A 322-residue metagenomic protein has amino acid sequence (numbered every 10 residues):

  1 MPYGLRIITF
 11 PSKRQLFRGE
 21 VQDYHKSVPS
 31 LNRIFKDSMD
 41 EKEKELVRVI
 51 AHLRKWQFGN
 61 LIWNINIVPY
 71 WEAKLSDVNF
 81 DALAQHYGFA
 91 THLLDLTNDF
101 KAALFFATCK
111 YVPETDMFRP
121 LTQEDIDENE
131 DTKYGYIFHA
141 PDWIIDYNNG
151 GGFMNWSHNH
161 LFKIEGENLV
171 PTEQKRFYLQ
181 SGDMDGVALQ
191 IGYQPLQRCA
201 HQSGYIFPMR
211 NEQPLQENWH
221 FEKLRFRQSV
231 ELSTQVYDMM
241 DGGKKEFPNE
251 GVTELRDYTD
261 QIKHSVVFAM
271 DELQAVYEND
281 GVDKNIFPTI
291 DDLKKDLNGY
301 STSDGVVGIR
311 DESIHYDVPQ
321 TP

Functional and structural regions predicted by a protein language model:
M1-P322: Catalytic-core elements of nucleic-acid end-processing and repair enzymes
